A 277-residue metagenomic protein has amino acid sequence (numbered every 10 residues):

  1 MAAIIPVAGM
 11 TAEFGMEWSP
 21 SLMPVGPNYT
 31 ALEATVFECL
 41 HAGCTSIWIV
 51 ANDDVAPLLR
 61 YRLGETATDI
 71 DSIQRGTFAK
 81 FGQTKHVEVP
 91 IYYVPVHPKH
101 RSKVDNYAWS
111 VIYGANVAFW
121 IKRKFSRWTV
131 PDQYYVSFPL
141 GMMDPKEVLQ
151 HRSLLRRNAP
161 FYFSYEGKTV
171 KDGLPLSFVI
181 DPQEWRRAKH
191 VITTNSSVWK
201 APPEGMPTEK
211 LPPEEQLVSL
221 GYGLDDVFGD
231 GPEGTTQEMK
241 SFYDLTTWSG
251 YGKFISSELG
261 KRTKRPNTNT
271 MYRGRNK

Functional and structural regions predicted by a protein language model:
M1-M23, Y29, A34, L40-S46 (+2 more regions): N-terminal nucleotide-binding beta1-loop-alpha1 segment
A3, P175-K277: Conserved alpha/beta core of the MobA/IspD/sugar-nucleotide pyrophosphorylase nucleotidyltransferase superfamily
I4-P6, V50, S137: Short hydrophobic segments within beta-strands
E13, V55-Y61: Short, charged/polar "capping" segments at the starts of alpha-helices and the immediately preceding loops
N28, A51-V55: Residues in the short beta-alpha loop(s) of Rossmann-like NAD(P)-binding domains
I47-N52, S164-Y165: Short internal beta-strands
L59-D71, Q150-H151: Short, aromatic/basic amphipathic alpha-helical patches
D69, G76-T194: Conserved beta-loop-beta/alpha segment of the NTase-like Rossmann-fold superfamily that binds/positions NTPs
